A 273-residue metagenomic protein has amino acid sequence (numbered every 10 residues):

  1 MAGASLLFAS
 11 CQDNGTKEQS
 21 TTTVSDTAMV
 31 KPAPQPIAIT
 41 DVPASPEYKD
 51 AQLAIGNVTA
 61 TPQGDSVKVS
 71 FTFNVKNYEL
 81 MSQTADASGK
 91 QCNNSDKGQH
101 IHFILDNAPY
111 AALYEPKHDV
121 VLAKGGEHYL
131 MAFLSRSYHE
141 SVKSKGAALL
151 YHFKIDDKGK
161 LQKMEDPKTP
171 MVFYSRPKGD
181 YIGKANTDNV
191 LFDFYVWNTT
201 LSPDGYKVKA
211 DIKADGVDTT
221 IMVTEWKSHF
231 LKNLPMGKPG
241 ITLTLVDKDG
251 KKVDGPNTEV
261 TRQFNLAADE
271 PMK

Functional and structural regions predicted by a protein language model:
L7-S10: C-terminal motif of bacterial Sec signal peptides marking the signal peptidase cleavage site
Q12-N14: Bacterial signal peptide processing site
V24-G64, D156-K184, D269-K273: Short, compositionally biased P/S/T/A/G/V-rich stretches that sit at domain boundaries
S70-K76, L191-T199: Short edge beta-strand/loop segments characteristic of extracellular beta-sandwich folds
A108-E115, D218-W226: Short beta-strand segments within Ig-like beta-sandwich modules, predominantly Fibronectin type-III
V121-E127, L231-K238: Surface-exposed, short loops/turns at beta-strand junctions within beta-sandwich domains
S135-S144, V217-T219, V246-G255: Short acidic/polar inter-strand loop motif in beta-rich domains
